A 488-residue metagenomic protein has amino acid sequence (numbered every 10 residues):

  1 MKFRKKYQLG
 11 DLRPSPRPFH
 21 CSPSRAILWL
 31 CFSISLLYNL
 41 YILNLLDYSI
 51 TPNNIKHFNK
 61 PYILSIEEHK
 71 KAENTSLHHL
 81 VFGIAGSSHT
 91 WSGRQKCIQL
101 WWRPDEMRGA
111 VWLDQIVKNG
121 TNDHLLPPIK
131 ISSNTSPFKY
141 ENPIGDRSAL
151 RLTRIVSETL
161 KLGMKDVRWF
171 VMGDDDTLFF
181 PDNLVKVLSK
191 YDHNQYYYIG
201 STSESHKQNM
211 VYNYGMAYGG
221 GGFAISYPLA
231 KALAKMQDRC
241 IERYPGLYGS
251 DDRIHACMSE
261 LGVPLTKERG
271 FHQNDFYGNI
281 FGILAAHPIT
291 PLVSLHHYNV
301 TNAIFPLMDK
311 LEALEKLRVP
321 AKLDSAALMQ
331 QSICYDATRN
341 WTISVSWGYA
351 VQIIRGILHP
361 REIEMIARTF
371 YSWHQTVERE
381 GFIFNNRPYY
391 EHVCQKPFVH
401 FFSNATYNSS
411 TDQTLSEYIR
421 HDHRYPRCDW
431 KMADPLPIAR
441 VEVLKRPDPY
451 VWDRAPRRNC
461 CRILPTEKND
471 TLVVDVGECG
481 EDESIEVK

Functional and structural regions predicted by a protein language model:
K2-I66: N-terminal signal-anchor transmembrane helix specifying type II single-pass membrane topology of secretory-pathway
F3, I27-L40, G246, D252 (+1 more regions): C-terminal catalytic/acceptor-binding lobe
K70, T75-L77, C97-R108: Short, acidic, metal-binding catalytic loop of nucleotide-sugar glycosyltransferases
L113-R168, D182, T202: Active-site-proximal specificity loops/subdomain of glycosyltransferases
D166-D176: Short beta-strand-to-loop acidic/aromatic patch adjacent to the donor-nucleotide binding site
W169, M210-A224: A recurrent flexible, glycine/aromatic-enriched loop bordering the glycosyltransferase active site that acts as
F179-M210: Conserved donor-nucleotide/metal-binding helix-loop-beta segment in metal-dependent transferases, i.e., the alpha-helix
F180-P181, Y218-Q237: Conserved nucleotide-sugar donor-binding and metal-coordinating catalytic region shared by glycosyltransferases
